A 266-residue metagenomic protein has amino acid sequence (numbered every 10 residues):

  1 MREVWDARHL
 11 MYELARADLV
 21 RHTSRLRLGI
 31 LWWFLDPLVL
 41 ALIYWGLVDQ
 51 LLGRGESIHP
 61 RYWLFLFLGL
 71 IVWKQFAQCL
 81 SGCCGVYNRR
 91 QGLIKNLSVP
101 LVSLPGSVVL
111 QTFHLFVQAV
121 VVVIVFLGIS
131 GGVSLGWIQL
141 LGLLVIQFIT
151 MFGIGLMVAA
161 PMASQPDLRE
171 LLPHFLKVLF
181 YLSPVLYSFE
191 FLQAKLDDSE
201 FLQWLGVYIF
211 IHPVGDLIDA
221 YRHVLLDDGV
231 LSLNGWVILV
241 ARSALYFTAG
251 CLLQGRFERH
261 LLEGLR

Functional and structural regions predicted by a protein language model:
M1-R266: Hydrophobic transmembrane alpha-helices and immediately adjacent juxtamembrane helices of multi-pass inner-membrane
